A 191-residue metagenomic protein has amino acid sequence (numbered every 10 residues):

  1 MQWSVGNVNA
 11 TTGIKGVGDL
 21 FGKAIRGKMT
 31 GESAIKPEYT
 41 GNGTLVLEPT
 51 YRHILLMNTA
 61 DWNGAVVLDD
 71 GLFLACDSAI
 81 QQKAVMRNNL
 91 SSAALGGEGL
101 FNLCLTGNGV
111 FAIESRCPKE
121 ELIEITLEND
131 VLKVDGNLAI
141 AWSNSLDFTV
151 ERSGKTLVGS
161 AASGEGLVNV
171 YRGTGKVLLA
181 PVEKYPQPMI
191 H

Functional and structural regions predicted by a protein language model:
M1-H191: Phosphate/adenylate-binding glycine loop and adjacent helical scaffold
